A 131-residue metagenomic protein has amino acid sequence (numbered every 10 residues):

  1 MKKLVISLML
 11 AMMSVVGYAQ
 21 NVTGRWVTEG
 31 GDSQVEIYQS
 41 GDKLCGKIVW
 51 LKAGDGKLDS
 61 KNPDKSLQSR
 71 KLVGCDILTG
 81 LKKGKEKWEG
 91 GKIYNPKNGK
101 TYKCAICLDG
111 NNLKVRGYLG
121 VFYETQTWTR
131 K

Functional and structural regions predicted by a protein language model:
M1-L4: Positively charged n-region of N-terminal signal peptides that target proteins for export
S7-S14: Bacterial N-terminal signal peptides
V15-A19: Sec/Tat signal peptide C-region and signal peptidase I cleavage site
V22-T23, E29-Y94, Y102: Central antiparallel beta-sheet cores of small beta-barrel/beta-sandwich binding domains
E29, K85, L108-D109, F122: Short loop/turn positions at the edges of beta-strands in beta-sheet-rich folds
N95-I106, N112-G120, E124: Short, exposed beta-strand-loop hairpins at the edges of beta-sheets in extracellular/periplasmic proteins
